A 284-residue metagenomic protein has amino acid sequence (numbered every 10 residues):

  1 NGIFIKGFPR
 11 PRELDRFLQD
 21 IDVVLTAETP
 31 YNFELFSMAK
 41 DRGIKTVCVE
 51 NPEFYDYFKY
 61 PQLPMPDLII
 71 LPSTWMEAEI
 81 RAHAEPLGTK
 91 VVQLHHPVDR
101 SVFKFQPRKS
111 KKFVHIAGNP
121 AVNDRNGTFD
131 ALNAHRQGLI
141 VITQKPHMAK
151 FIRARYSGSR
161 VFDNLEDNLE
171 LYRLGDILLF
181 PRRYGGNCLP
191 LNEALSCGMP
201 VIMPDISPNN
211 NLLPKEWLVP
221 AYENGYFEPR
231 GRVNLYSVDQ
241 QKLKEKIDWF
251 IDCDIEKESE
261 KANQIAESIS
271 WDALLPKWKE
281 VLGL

Functional and structural regions predicted by a protein language model:
G2-E85: Extended catalytic core of nucleotide-activated donor transferases of GT-like folds
F58-Y60, R81-A82, V92-K111: Acidic anion/phosphate-binding donor-loop and adjacent secondary structure in glycosyltransferase catalytic cores
W75, Q93-F103, P146-M148, G225: Short beta-strand->alpha-helix junction loop in the catalytic core of nucleotide-activated group-transfer enzymes
R100-V102, R108-G158, L165: Conserved catalytic-core segment of nucleotide-activated headgroup transferases in glycan assembly
D163, L179-R183, P204-D205: Short Ser/Thr-rich beta->loop micro-motif in glycosyltransferases that lines and helps position the nucleotide-sugar
E170-G186, M199: Acidic donor-binding loop of glycosyltransferase active sites
P200-M203, N210, W217: Short hydrophobic beta-strand element within catalytic cores of glycosyltransferases and related nucleotide-activated
L235-L243, D252-L282: A charged, aromatic-enriched C-terminal amphipathic alpha-helix characteristic of glycosyltransferases across folds
